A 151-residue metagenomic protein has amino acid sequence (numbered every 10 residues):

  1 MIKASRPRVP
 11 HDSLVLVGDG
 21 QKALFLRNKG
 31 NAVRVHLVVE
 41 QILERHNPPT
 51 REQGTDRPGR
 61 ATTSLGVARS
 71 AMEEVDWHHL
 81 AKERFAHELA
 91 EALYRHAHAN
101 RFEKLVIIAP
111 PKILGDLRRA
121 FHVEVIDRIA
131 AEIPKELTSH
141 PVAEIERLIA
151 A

Functional and structural regions predicted by a protein language model:
M1-A151: Terminal alpha-helical anchor/extension segments at protein ends
